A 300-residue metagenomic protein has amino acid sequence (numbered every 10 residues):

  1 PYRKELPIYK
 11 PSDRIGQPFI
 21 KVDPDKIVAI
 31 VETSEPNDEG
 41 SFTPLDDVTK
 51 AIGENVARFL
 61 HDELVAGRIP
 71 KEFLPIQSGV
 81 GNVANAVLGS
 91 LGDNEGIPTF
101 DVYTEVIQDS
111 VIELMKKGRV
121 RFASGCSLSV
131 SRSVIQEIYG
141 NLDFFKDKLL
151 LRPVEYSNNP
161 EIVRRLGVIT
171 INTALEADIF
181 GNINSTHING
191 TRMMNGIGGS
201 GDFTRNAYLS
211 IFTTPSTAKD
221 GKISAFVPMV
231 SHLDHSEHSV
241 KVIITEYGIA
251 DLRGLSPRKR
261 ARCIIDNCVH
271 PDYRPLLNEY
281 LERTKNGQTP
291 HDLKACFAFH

Functional and structural regions predicted by a protein language model:
P1-P153, I162, L166, E176-I183 (+2 more regions): Metallocofactor- and cofactor-centric catalytic cores in central/energy metabolism, strongly enriched
